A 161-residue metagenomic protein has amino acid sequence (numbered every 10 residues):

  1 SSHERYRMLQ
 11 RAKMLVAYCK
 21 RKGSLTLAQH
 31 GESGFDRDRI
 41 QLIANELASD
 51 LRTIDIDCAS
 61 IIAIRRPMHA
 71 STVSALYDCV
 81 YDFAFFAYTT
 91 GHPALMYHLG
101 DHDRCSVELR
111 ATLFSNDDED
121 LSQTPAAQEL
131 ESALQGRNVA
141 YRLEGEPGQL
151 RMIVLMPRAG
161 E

Functional and structural regions predicted by a protein language model:
S2-L15: Histidine phosphotransfer helical core of two-component systems
R11, R39-D50, A126-E129, A133: A short, hydrophobic coiled-coil helix within the histidine kinase transmitter core
K20-L25, D36-A75: Helix-loop-beta hinge of the Bergerat
P67-H98, S132: Conserved ATP-binding N-box helix of the HATPase_c
A94-R110, G145: Short beta-strand/loop element within the Bergerat-fold HATPase_c
L109-E119, P157-G160: Glycine-rich acidic phosphate-binding loop
E119-R151: ATP phosphate-binding glycine-rich loop and adjacent ATP-lid/helix-beta elements within ATP-binding kinase/ATPase
Q149-A159: Short C-terminal beta-strand
